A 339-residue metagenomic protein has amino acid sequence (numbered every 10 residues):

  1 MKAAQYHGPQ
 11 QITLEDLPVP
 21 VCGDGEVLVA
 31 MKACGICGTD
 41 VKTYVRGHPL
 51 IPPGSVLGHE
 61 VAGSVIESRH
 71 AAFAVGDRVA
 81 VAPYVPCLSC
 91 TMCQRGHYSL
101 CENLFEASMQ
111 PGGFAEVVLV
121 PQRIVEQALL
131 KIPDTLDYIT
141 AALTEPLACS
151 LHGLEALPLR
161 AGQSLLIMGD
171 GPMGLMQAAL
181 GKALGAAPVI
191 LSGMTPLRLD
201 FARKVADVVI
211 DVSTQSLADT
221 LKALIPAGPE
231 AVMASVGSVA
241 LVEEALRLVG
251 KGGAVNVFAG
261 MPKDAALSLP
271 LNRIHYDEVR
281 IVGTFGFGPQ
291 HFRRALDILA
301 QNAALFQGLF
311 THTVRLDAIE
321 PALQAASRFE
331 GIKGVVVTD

Functional and structural regions predicted by a protein language model:
A3, E243-R247, P289-D339: C-terminal hydrophobic helical "lid"/dimerization subdomain of Rossmann-like NAD(P)H-dependent oxidoreductases
H7, P18-V19, P52-G58, E106-P111 (+1 more regions): Short Gly/Pro-enriched turn/cap motifs at secondary-structure boundaries
P20-C34, G47-T91, P133: Glycine-rich beta-strand-centered segment in the early N-terminal region that forms part of a ligand/cofactor-binding
G76, L136-T214: Mid-domain Rossmann-like dinucleotide-binding core that forms the NAD(H)/NADP(H) cofactor-binding site
C87-M168: NAD(P)H dinucleotide-binding glycine-rich loop of Rossmann-like/cofactor-binding domains, especially the beta1-alpha1
L157, D200, V205-R280: Glycine-rich cofactor phosphate-binding loops and adjacent beta1-alpha1 units of small-molecule cofactor enzyme domains
G162, A206, G228-E230, F306 (+1 more regions): Local beta-strand N-terminus motif with an aromatic residue
M194-T195, M261, F287: Residues in the short beta-alpha loop(s) of Rossmann-like NAD(P)-binding domains
